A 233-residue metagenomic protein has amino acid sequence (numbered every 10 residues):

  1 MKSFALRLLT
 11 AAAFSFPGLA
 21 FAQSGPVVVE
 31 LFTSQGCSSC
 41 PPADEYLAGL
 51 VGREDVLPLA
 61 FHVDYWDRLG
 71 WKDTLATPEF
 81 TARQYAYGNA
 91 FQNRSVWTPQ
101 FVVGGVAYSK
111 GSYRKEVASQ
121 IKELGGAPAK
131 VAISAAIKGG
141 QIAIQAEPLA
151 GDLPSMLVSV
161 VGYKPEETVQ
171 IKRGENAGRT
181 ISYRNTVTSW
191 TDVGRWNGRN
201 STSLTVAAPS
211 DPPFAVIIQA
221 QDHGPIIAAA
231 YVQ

Functional and structural regions predicted by a protein language model:
M1-L9: Bacterial N-terminal signal peptides that target proteins for export
T10-A11, A20: Cleavable N-terminal signal peptides
A20-S95: Active-site-proximal cofactor/substrate-binding loop regions of enzyme domains
T74-W97, V106-Q233: Short, conserved sequence motifs used for protein processing/export or organelle targeting and for catalysis
F101: Ligand-binding face of N-terminal immunoglobulin V-set domains in extracellular IgSF glycoproteins
